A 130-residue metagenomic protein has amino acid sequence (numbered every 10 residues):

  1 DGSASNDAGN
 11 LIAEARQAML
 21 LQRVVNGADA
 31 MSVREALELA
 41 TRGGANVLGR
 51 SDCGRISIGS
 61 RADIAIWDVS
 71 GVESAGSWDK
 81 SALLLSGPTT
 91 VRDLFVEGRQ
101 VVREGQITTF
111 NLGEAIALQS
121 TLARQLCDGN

Functional and structural regions predicted by a protein language model:
D1-S70, L85-G87: His/Asp/Glu-enriched, well-ordered alpha-helical/loop segment that forms or immediately abuts the divalent-metal
S3-S5, G27-M31, L94-Q100, A123-C127: Short C-terminal domain-edge/linker segments immediately following a structured domain
A8, V33, L37, T108 (+1 more regions): Generic structural signal for well-ordered, non-membrane alpha-helical segments in soluble metabolic enzymes
A15, G27-A30, S77, A82 (+2 more regions): Hydrophobic alpha-helical segments
R61-L112, I116: C-terminal cap of metal-dependent C-N hydrolases
I116-N130: Short, solvent-exposed cationic patches
